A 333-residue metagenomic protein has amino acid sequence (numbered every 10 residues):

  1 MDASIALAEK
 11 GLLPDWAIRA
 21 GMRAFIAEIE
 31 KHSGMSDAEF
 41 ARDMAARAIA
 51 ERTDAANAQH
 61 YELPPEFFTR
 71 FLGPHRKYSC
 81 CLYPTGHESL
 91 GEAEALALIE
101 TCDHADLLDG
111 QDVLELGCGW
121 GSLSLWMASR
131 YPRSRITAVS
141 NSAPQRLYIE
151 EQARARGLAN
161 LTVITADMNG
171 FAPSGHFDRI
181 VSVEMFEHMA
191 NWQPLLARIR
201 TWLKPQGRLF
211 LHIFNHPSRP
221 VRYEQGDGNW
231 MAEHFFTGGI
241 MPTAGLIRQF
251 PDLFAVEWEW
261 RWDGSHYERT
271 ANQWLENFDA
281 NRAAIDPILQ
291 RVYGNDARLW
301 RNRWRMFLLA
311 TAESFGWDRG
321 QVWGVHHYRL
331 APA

Functional and structural regions predicted by a protein language model:
M1-T69: N-terminal auxiliary segments of SAM/dcSAM-dependent transferases
A41-L107: Class I SAM-dependent transferase core
G110-G119: Conserved class I S-adenosyl-L-methionine
W120-P132: Conserved SAM-binding loop of SAM-dependent methyltransferases across substrates and taxa, primarily the Class I
R156-M168: Conserved SAM-binding strand-loop segment of SAM-dependent methyltransferases
N169-I180: A short acidic, Gly/Pro-enriched loop at the edge of an enzyme's catalytic core that lines a small-molecule cofactor
Q193-R208: A short glycine-rich, Lys/Arg-flanked "PGG" loop and its adjoining helix->strand segment in the class I
N215, V221-V322, A331-A333: Substrate-binding/catalytic lobe of Class I Rossmann-like enzymes that use SAM or dcSAM, i.e., the mid-to-C-terminal
